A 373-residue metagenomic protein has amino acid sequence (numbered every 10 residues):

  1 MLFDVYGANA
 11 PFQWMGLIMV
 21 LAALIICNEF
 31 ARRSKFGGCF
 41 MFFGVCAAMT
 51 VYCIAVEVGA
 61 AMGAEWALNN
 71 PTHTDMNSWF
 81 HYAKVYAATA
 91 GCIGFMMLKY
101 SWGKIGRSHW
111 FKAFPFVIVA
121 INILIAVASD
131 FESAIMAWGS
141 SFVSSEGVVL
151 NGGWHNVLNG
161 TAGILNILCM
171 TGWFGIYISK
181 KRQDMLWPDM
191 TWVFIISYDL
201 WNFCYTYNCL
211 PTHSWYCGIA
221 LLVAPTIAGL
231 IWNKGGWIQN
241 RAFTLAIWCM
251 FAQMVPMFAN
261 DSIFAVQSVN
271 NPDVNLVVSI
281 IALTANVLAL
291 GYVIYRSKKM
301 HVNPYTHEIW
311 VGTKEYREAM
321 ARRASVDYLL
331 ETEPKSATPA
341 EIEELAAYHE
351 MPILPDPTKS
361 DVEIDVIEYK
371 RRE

Functional and structural regions predicted by a protein language model:
L2-V5, W66-W79, G139-N156, V266-V278: Membrane-interface segments at the starts/ends of alpha-helical transmembrane spans
L2-W102: An N-terminal, globular interaction/scaffold subdomain
M15-L24, Y82-K99, N159-F174, L221-T226 (+1 more regions): Hydrophobic cores of alpha-helical transmembrane segments in multi-pass inner/ER membrane proteins, independent
L21-I25, C217-I342: C-terminal transmembrane-bundle signature of multipass membrane proteins, characterized by strong activation on
A23-S34, I93-G106, T171-K181, I227-G235 (+1 more regions): C-terminal ends of transmembrane helices
G44-E65, I93-Y100, F116-S133, W192-N208 (+1 more regions): Hydrophobic alpha-helical transmembrane segments and adjacent interfacial helices in integral membrane proteins
I105-G235: Generic multipass alpha-helical transmembrane bundles of integral membrane proteins
S336-E373: Long, low-complexity, intrinsically disordered segments
